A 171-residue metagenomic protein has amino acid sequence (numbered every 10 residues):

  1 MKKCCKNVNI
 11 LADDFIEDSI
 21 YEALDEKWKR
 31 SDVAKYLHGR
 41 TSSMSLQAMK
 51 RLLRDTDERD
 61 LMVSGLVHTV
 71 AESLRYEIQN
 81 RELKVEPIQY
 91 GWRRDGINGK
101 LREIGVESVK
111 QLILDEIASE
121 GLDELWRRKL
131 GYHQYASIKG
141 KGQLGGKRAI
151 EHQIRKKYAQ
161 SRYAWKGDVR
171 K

Functional and structural regions predicted by a protein language model:
M1-S73: Non-catalytic, polymerase-adjacent accessory regions of viral genome-replication enzymes
K3-I10, E17-I20, D115-K171: Active-site-proximal segment of RNA-dependent polymerases
W28-D32, S45, E82, E86 (+2 more regions): Residue-level signal for secondary-structure boundary elements
L53-D55, D60-L61, V85-I113, K129-K141 (+1 more regions): Short, conserved non-catalytic motifs in the polymerase core
E72-I88: Conserved oxyanion/phosphate-binding beta-strand-loop segments in alpha/beta enzyme cores
I78, E82, I97, S108-K110 (+3 more regions): Generic hydrophobic/packing signal
Q79, Y90-G91, E103-G105, E151-R155: Catalytic micro-motifs at enzyme active sites that drive phosphoryl/nucleotidyl and oxygen chemistry
